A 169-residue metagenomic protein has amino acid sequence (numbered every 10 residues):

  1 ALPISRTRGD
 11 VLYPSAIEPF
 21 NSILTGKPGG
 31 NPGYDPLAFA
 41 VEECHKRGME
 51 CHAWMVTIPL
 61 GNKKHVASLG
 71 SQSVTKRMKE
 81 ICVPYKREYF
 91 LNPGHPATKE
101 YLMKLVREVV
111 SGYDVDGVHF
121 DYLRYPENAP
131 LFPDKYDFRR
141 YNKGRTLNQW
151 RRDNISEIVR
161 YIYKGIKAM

Functional and structural regions predicted by a protein language model:
R6, V56-T57, F120-R124: Short, well-ordered beta-to-alpha junction loops that form the rim of enzyme active sites and present histidine/acidic
T7-V56, K143-M169: Aromatic-lined substrate-binding rim segments of carbohydrate-active enzymes
Y13-T25, P59-Y85, L123-K143: Aromatic- and acidic-residue-enriched segments that line the glycan-binding/catalytic groove of carbohydrate-active
P36-E42, H52-G112: Active-site-adjacent "subsite" loops/lids of carbohydrate-active enzymes
K104-L105, S111-M169: Active-site neighborhood of glycoside hydrolase catalytic domains
